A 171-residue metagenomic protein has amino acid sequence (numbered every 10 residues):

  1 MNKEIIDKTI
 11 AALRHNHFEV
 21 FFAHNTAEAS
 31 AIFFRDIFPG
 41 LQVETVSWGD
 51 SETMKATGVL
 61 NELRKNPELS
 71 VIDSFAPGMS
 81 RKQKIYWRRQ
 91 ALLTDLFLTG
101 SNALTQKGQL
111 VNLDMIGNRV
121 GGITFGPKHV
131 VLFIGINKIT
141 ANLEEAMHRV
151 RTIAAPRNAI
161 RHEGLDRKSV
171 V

Functional and structural regions predicted by a protein language model:
N2-R88, L93-L98: N-terminal active-site beta-alpha-beta segment that forms phosphate/nucleotide-binding and substrate-recognition loops
K84-R167: Long, charge-patterned amphipathic alpha-helical coiled-coil/hairpin "stalk" segments used as oligomerization
V170-V171: Conserved small/polar residues in nucleotide/adenosyl-binding loops
